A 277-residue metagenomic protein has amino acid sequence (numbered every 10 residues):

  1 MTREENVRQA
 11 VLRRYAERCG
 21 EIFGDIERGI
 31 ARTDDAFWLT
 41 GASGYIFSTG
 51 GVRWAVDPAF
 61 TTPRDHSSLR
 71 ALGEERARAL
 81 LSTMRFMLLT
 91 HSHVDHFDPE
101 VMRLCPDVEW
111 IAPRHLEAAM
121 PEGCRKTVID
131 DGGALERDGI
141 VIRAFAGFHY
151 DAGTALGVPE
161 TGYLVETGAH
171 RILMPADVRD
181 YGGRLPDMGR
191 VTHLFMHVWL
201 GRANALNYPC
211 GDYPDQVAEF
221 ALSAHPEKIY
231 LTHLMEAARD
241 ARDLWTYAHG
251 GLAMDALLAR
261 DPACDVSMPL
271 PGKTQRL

Functional and structural regions predicted by a protein language model:
M1-R53, T61-T62: Zn-dependent metallo-beta-lactamase
G20-R28, T49-L88, P99-E100, D180-D187: Pre-active-site segment of Zn-dependent metallo-hydrolases
A31-D35, S48-W54, A134-R143, E166-I172 (+1 more regions): Beta-strand-turn-beta hairpins that frame and shape the catalytic cleft of phosphate-ester-processing enzymes
A55-P58, T83-F97, I111-R114, L173-V178 (+3 more regions): Active-site neighborhood of phospho(di)ester-bond hydrolases with catalytic His/Asp-centered motifs
P63, S92-F97, E117-M120, G133-E136 (+5 more regions): Active-site environment of divalent metal-dependent phosphoester hydrolases
G73-L135: Active-site HxH/HxHxD metal-binding segment of metal-dependent hydrolases
E136-H193, D212-Q216: Catalytic core of the metallo-beta-lactamase
Y181-K273: Cap/insert and terminal regions of metallo-dependent hydrolase folds
